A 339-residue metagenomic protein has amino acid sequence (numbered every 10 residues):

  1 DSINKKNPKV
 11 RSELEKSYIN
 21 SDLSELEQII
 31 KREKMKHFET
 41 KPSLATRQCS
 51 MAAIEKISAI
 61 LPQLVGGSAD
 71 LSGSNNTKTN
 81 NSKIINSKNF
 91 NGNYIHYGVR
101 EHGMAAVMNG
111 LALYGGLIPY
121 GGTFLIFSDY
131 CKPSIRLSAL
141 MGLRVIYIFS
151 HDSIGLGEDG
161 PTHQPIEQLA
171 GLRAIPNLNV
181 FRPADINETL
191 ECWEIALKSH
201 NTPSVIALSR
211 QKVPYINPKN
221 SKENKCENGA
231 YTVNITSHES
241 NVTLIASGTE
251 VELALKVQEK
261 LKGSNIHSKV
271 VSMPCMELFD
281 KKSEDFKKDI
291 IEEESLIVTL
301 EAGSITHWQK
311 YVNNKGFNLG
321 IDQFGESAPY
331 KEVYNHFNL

Functional and structural regions predicted by a protein language model:
D1-R100, G110, T243, S247-T249 (+3 more regions): Conserved acidic/glycine
R47-K56, Y130-S134, L190-E194, K282-F286: Short alpha-helical segments and helix-capping/turn motifs at coil-helix boundaries
I60-L64, N89-N93, Y114-I118, M141-I146 (+7 more regions): Short coil/turn connectors at secondary-structure junctions
V65, S72-L169, E191, L255 (+1 more regions): Thiamine diphosphate
G67-S68, Y97, Y120-G121, Y147-F149 (+4 more regions): General beta-strand structural signal in soluble alpha/beta enzymes
D70-S72, T123-L125, H151, R210 (+2 more regions): Residue-level signal for short, function-critical loop segments
L156-P161, T189, K198-L339: Thiamine diphosphate
